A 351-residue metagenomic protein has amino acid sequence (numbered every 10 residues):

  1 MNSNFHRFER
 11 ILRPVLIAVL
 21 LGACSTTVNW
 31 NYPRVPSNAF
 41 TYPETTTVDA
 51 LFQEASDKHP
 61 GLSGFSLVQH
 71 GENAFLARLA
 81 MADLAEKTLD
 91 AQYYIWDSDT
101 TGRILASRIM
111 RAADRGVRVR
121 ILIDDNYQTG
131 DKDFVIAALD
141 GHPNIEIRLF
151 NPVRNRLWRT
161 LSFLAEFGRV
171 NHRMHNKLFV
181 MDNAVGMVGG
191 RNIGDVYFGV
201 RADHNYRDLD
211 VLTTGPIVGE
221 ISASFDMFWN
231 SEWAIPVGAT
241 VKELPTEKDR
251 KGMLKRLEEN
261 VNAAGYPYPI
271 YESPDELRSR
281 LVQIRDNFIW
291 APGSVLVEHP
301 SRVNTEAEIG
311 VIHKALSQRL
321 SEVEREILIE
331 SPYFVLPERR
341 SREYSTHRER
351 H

Functional and structural regions predicted by a protein language model:
M1-V15: Short, low-complexity, charge-dense intrinsically disordered segments
R13-A23: Bacterial N-terminal signal peptides
C24-H175, M181-H351: Charged, low-complexity intrinsically disordered terminal segments
